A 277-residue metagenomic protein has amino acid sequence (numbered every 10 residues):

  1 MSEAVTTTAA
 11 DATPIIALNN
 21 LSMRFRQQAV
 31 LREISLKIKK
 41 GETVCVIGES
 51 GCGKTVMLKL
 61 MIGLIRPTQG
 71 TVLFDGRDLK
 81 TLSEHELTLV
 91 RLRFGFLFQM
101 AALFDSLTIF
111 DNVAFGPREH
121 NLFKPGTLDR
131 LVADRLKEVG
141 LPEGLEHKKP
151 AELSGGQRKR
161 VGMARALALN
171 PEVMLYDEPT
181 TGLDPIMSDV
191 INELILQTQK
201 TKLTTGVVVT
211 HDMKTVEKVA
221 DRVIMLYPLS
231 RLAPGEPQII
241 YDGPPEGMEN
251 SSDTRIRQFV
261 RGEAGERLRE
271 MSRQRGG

Functional and structural regions predicted by a protein language model:
I62: Helix-to-loop junction immediately C-terminal to a conserved catalytic motif
G70-D78: Conserved ABC transporter NBD signature motif
R77-D78, G126-G144: Conserved ABC ATPase "signature" region
K149-L153, Q157: Conserved ABC ATPase signature
N170: Conserved catalytic motifs of ABC-family nucleotide-binding domains
M174-D177: Catalytic Walker B motif of ABC-type/P-loop ATPase nucleotide-binding domains
D189-K202: Helical segment within the ABC ATPase nucleotide-binding domain
